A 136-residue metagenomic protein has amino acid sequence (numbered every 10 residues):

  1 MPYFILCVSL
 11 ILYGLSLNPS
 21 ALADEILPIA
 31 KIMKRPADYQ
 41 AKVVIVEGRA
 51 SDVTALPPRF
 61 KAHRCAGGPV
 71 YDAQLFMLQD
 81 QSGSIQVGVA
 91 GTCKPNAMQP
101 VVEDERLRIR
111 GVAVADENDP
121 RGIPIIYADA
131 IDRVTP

Functional and structural regions predicted by a protein language model:
M1-I5: Positively charged n-region of N-terminal signal peptides that target proteins for export
L6-S16: Bacterial N-terminal signal peptides
P19-P136: OB-fold and OB-like single-stranded nucleic-acid-recognition modules and their adjacent interaction interfaces
